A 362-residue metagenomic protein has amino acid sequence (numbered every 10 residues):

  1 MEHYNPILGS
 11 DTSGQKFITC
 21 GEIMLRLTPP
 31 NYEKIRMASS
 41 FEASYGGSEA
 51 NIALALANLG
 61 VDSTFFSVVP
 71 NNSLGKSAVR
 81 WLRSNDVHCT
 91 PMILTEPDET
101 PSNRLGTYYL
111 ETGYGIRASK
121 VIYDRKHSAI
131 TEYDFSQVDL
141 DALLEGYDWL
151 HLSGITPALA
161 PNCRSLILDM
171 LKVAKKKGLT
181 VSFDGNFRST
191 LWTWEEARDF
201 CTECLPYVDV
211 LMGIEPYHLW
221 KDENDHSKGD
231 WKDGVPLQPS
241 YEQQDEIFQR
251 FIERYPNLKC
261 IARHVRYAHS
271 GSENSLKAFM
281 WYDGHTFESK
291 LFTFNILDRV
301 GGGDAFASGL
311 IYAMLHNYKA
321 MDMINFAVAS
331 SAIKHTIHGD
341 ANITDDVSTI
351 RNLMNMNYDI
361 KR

Functional and structural regions predicted by a protein language model:
E2-M92, G113-I116, Y133-F135, K290 (+2 more regions): Glycine-rich phosphate/adenosyl-contacting loop at the front of the ribokinase-like
I23, I155, G185, A305: Active-site metal-binding loops of divalent metal-dependent hydrolases
F66-G154, V181, I350-R362: Conserved N-terminal subdomain of the carbohydrate kinase-like
L166-G178, F200-Y207: Catalytic-core regions built around general acid/base machinery
V173-T180, Y255-K259: A short helix->loop->beta-strand "cap" motif at the edges of active sites that frequently abuts
L191-D283: Conserved phosphate/ATP/ADP-binding segment of small-molecule kinases
K290-M356, I360: Conserved post-catalytic alpha-helical subdomain immediately downstream of the catalytic base and nucleotide-binding
